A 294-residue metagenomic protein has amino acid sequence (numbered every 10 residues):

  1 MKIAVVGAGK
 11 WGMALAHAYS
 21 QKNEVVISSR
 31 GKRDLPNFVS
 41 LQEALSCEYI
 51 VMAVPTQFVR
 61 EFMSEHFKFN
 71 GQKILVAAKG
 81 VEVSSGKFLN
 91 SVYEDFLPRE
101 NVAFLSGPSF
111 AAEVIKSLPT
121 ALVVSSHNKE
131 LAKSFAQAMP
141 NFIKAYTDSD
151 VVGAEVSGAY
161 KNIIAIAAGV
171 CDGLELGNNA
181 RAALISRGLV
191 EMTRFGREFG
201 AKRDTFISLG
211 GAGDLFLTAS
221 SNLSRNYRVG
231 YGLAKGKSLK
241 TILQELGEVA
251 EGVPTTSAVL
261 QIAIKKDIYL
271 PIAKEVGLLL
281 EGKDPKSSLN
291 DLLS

Functional and structural regions predicted by a protein language model:
M1-L41, L45-Y49: NAD(P)+-binding Rossmann beta1-loop-alpha1 motif at the extreme N-terminus of oxidoreductases
A8, A53-P55, S220: Glycine-rich, N-terminal phosphate-binding loop of Rossmann-like dinucleotide-binding domains
G12, V59, G86-N90, A132 (+5 more regions): A general structural signal for well-ordered alpha-helical segments in protein cores
G12-A16, V39-L118, A132-A136: Rossmann-like NAD(P)(H) cofactor-binding subdomain of soluble oxidoreductases
C47, F58, E65, V92-V102 (+1 more regions): Internal alpha-helical scaffold of NAD(P)-dependent oxidoreductase catalytic cores
K79-V81, S106-F110, N128, S149-V152 (+3 more regions): Glycine-rich beta-alpha junction loops
A168, R197-I207, G211, L215-S294: NAD(P)-dependent Rossmann-like dehydrogenase/reductase catalytic/cofactor-binding core
